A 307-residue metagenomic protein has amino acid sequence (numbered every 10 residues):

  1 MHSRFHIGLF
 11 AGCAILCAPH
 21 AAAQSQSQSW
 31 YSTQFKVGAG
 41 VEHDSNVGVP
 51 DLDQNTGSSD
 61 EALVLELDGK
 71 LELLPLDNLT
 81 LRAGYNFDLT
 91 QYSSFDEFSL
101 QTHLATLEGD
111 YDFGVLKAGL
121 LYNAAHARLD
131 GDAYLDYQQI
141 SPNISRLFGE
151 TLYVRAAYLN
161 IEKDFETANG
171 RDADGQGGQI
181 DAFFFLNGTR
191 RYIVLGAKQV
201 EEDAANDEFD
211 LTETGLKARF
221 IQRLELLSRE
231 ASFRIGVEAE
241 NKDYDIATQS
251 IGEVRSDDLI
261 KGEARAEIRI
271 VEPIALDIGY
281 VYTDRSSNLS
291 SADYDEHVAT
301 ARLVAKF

Functional and structural regions predicted by a protein language model:
M1-W30: Cleavable N-terminal export/targeting peptides
A23-F307: Gram-negative and organellar
